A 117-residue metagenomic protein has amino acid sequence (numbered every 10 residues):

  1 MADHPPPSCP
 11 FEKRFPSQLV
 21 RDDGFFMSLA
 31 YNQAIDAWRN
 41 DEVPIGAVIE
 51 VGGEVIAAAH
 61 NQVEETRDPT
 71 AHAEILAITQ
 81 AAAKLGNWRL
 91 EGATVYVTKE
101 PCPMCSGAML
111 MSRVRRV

Functional and structural regions predicted by a protein language model:
M1-V117: Zinc-dependent deaminase catalytic domain
